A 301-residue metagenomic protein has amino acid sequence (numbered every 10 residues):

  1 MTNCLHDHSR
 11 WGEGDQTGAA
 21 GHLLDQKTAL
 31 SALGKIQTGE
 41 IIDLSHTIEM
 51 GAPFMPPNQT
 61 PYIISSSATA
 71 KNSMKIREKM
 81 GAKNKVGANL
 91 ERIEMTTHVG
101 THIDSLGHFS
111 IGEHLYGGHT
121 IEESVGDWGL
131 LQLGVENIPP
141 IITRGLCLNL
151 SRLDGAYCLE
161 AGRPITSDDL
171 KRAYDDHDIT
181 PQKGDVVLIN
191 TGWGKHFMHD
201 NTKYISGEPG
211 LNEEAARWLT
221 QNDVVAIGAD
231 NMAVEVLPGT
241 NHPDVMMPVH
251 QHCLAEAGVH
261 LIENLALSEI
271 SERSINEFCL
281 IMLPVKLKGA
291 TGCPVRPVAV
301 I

Functional and structural regions predicted by a protein language model:
M1-I301: Active-/binding-site microenvironments in catalytic and ligand-binding cores
